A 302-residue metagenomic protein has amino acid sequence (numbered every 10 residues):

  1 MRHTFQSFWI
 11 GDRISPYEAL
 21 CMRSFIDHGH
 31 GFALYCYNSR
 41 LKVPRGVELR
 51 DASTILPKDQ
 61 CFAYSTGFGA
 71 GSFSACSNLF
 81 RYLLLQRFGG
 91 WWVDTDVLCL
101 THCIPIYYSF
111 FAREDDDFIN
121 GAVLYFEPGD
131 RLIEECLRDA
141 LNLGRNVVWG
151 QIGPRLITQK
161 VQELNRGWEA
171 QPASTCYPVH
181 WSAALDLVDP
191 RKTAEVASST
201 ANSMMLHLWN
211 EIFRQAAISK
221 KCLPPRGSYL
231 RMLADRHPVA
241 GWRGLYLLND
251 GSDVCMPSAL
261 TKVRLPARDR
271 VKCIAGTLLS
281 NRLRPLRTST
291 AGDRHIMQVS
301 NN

Functional and structural regions predicted by a protein language model:
M1-S77, T95-N302: Glycosyltransferase-associated regions of secretory-pathway enzymes, highlighting luminal stem/catalytic domains
N78-G89: Small-residue hinge/turn detector
W91-V93: Short aromatic-hydrophobic micro-motifs that form the base-stacking/packing surface for donor nucleotide recognition
